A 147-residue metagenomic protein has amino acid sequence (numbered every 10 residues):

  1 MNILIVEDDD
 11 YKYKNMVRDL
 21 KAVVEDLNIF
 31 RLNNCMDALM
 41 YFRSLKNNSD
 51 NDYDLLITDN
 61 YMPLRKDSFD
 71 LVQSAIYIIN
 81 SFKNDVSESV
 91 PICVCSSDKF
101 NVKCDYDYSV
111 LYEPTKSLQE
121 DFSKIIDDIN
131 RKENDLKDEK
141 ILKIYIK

Functional and structural regions predicted by a protein language model:
E7-D8, S96: Conserved acidic carboxylate
D10-N34: Two-component/phosphorelay signaling modules centered on CheY-like receiver
R31-L55, P63: Acidic, metal-coordinating helix/loop segments flanking the phosphotransfer/catalytic sites of two-component signaling
D52-E88: Conserved phosphotransfer microenvironments
D54, D107-V110: Conserved acidic residues
I57, C93-V94: Hydrophobic beta-strand core positions in alpha/beta domains
F122-D127, R131-K147: CheY-like receiver
